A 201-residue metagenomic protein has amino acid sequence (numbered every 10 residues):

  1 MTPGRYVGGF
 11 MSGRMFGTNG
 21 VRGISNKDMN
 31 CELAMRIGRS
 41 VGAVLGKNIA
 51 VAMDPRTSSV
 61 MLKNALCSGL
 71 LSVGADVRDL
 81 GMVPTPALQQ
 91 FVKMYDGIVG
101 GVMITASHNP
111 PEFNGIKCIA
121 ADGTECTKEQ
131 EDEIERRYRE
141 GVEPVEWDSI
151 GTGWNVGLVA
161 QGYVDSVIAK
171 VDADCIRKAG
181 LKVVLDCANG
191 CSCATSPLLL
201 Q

Functional and structural regions predicted by a protein language model:
G4-G74, D79, V99, T152-V183: An N-terminal, well-structured beta->alpha segment
M11, I24, N114-Q201: Gly/Ser/Thr-enriched, mixed-charge loops and adjacent short helices that form phosphate/oxyanion-binding elements
A52, M103-S107, D186: Short beta-strand segments
D54-M61, N109-P110, N189-C193: Gly/Ser/Thr-rich loops at beta-strand to alpha-helix junctions that form or flank small-molecule/cofactor-binding
G69, Q90-Y95: Short, well-structured alpha-helical segments in soluble
L80-Q89: Short acidic loop-to-helix transition motifs that present clustered carboxylates
V99-N109, G115: Hydrophobic or amphipathic alpha-helical targeting/insertion segments
